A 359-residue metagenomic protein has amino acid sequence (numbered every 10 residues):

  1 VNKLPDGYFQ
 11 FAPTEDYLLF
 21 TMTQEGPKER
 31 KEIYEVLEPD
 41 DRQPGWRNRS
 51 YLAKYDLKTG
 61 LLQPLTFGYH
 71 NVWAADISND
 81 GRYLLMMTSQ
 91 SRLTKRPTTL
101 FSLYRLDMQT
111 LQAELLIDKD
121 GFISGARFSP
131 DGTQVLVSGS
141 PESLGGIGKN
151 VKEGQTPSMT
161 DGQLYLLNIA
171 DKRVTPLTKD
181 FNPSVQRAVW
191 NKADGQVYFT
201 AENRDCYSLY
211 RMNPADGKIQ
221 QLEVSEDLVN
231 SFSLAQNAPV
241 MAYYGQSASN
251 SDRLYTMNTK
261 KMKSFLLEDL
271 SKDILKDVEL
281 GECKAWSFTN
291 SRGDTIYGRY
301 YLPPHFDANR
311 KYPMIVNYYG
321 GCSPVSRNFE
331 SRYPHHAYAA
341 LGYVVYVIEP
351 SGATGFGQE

Functional and structural regions predicted by a protein language model:
V1-G7, T21-Y51, T66-V72, M87-L103 (+6 more regions): A flexible loop/linker signature enriched in serine peptidases of the S9 family
P13-T14, N79-D80, P130-D131, K192-A193 (+1 more regions): Residue-level detector of Asp-centered blade-edge/turn motifs that repeat once per structural unit in beta-propeller
L18, L84, V135, Q196-V197 (+1 more regions): Hydrophobic beta-strand positions that form the internal "hydrophobic ladder" of WD40/Gbeta-like beta-propeller blades
D56-G60, D107-L111, N168-K172, N213-G217 (+1 more regions): Short loop/turn segments that connect beta-strands within beta-propeller blades
T178-Q186, Q221-S231, E268-E279: Conserved blade-ending motifs and adjacent loop-strand segments that build the rim/top face of beta-propeller domains
S231-E359: Serine-hydrolase catalytic core recognition
